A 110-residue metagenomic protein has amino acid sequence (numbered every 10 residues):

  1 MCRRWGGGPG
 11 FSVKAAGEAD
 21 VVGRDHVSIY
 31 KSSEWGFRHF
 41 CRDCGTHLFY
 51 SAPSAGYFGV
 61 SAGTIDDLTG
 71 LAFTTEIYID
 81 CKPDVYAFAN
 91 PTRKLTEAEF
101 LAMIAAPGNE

Functional and structural regions predicted by a protein language model:
M1-E110: A short Gly-Trp-Pro
